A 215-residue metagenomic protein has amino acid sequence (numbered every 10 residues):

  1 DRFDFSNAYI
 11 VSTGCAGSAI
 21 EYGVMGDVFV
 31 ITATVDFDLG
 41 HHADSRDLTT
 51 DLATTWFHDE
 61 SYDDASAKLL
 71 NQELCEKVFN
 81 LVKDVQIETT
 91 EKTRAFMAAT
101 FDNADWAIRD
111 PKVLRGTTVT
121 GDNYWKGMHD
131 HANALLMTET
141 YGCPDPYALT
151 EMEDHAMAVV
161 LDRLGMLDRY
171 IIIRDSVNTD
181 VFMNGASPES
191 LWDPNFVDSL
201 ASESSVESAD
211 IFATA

Functional and structural regions predicted by a protein language model:
D1-A215: Accessory terminal and edge-of-domain segments that mediate assembly/interaction and cofactor placement around
